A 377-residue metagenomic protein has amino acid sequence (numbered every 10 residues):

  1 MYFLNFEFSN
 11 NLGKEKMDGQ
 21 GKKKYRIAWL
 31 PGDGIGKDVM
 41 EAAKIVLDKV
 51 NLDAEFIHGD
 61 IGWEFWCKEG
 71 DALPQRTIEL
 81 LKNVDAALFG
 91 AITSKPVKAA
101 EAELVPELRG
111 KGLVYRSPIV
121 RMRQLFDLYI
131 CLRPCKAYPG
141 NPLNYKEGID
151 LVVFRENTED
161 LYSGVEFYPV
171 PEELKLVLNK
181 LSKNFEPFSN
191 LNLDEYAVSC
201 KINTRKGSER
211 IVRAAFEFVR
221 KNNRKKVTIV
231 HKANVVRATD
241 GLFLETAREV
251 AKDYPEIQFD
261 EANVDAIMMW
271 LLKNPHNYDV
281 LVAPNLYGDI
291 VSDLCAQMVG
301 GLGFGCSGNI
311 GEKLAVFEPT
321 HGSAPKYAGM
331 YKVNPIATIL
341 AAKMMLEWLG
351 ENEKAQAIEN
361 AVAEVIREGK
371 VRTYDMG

Functional and structural regions predicted by a protein language model:
K22-I27: Extreme N-terminal starter segment of soluble prokaryotic enzymes
A28-V50, L176-V264: Glycine-rich phosphate/diphosphate-binding loop of Rossmann-like nucleotide-binding domains
D33-G36, D85, F154, A215 (+4 more regions): Buried hydrophobic positions in well-ordered alpha/beta secondary-structure cores of metabolic enzymes
D53-Q75, L271: N-terminal beta-loop-helix "entrance" segment that forms/cooperates in small-molecule cofactor or anionic ligand
A54-E55, N222-H231, Y254-A262, E351-E359 (+1 more regions): Flexible, glycine/charged-enriched surface loops at secondary-structure junctions
F65, N234-A238, M269: Short, small-residue-enriched loops and turns at beta-alpha junctions that line or gate enzyme active sites
C67-P187, A197-V198, L286: N-terminal glycine-rich phosphate/adenylate-binding segment common to multiple enzyme folds
Q75, L113, W270-T373: Glycine-rich phosphate/nucleotide-binding loop
